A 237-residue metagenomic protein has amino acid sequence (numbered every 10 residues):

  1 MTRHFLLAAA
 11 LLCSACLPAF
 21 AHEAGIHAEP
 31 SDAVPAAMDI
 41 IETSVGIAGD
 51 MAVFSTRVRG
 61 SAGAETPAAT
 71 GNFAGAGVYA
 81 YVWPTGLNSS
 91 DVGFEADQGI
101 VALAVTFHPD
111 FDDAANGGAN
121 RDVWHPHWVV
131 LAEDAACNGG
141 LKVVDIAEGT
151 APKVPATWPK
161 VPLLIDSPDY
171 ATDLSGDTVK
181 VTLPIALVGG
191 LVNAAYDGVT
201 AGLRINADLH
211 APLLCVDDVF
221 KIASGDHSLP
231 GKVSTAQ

Functional and structural regions predicted by a protein language model:
M1-L6: Bacterial N-terminal signal peptides that target proteins for export
A8-C16: Bacterial N-terminal signal peptides
L17-A21: Sec/Tat signal peptide C-region and signal peptidase I cleavage site
H22, I41, E65-A74, L191-A201: Extracellular/secreted glycoprotein ectodomains characterized by long, lumenal stretches of O-glycosylated
H22-D39: Short N-terminal segments immediately surrounding and downstream of signal-peptide cleavage
V34-A132: Surface-exposed, glycine/proline- and aromatic-rich loop segments on solvent-exposed faces across compartments
W83-S89, V192-Q237: Acidic/polar low-complexity flexible segments
D134-P184: Short helix-loop boundary/capping segments
